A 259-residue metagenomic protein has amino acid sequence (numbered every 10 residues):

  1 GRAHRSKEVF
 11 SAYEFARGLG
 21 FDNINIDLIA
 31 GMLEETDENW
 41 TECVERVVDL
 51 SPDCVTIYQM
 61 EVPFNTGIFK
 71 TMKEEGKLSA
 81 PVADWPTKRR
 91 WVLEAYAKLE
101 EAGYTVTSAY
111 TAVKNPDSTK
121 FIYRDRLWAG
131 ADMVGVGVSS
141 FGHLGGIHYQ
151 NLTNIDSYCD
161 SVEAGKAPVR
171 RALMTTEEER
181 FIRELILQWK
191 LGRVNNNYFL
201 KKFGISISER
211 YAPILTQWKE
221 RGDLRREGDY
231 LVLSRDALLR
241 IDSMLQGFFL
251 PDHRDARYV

Functional and structural regions predicted by a protein language model:
G1-I205, A256-Y258: C-terminal scaffold of the Radical SAM
N39-W40, R210, M244: Residues at alpha-helix caps and immediate loop-helix transition turns in enzyme cores, especially N- and C-cap
V194-N196, I214, R226: Charged substrate- and nucleic-acid-binding regions of tRNA-handling and nucleotidyl-transfer enzymes, centered on
I205-Q217: Short amphipathic alpha-helical interaction segments
K219-D229: A short, conserved structural fragment
Y230-S234: Minor-groove-contacting beta-hairpin "wing" of winged helix-turn-helix DNA-binding domains
L238-V259: Short, amphipathic alpha-helical interaction segments positioned at domain boundaries
